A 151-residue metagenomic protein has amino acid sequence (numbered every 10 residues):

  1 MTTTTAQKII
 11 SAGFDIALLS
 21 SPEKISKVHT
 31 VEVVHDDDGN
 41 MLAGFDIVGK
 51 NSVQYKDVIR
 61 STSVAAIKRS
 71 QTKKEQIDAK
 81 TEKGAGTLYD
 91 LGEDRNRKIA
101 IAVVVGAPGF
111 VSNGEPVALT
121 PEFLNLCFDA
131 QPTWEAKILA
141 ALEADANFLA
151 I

Functional and structural regions predicted by a protein language model:
M1-P22: Short, intrinsically disordered N-terminal pre-domain segments
T3-T5, V33-I151: Short, surface-exposed, charged amphipathic helix/loop patches that serve as local interaction elements
S20-V34: Short acidic, Pro/Gly- and aromatic-enriched capping/linker segments at domain boundaries
